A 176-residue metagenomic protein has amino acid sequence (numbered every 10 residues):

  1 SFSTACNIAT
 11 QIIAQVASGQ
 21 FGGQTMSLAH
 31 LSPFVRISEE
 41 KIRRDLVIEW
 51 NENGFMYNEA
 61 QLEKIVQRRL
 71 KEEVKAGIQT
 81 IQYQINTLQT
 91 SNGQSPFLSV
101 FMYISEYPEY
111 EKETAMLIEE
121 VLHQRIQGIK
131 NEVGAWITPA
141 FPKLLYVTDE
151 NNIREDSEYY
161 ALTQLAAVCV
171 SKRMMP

Functional and structural regions predicted by a protein language model:
S1-P176: Conserved catalytic cores of very large enzyme subunits
